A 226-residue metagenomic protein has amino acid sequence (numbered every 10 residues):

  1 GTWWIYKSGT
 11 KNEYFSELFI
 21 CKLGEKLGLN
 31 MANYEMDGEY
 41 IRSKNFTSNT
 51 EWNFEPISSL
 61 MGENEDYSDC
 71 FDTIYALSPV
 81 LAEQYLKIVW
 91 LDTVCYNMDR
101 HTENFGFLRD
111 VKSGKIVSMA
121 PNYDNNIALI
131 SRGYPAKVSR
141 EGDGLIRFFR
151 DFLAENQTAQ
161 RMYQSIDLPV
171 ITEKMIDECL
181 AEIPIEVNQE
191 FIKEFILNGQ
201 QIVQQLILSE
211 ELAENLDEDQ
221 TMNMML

Functional and structural regions predicted by a protein language model:
G1-M61: Conserved ATP-binding subdomain of kinase catalytic cores across diverse folds
Y6, Y34, T73-S78, I183: Alpha-helix C-terminal capping segments
G9-T10, K112-L226: C-terminal catalytic region of ATP-dependent kinase domains
L29-A32, D66-D69, R132, G144-F149: Glycine-rich loops and low-complexity Gly/Arg-rich segments that provide flexible linkers or classic glycine-based
S43-W90, D151-N156: ATP-dependent phospho-/nucleotidyl transfer catalytic cores
Y67-R132: Conserved kinase catalytic-core segment
